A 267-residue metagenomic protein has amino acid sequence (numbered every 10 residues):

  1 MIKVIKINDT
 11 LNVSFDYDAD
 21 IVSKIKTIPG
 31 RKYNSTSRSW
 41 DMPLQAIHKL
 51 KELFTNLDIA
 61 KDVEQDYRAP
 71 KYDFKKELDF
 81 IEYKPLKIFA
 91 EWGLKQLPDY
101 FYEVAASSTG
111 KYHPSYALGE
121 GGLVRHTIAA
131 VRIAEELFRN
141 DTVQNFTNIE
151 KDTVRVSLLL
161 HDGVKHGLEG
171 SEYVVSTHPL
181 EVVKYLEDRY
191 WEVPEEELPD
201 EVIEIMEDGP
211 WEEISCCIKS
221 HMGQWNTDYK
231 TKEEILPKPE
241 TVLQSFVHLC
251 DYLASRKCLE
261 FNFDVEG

Functional and structural regions predicted by a protein language model:
M1-P70: Accessory DNA-engaging acidic/polar modules
Q65-G170: Acidic/His-rich, divalent-metal-binding segments that scaffold phosphate/diphosphate chemistry
L123, T127, V175, P239: Aromatic-acidic/polar surface patches that form glycan- and anion
H126, H161, H178-P179, H221-M222: Histidine-centered active-site/metal-ligand motif
A130-A134, V175-V193, P199-D200: An active-site-proximal "capping" alpha-helix that borders the catalytic cofactor pocket
F138-F146, Y190-I205: Alpha-helix termini
V154, P194-E266: Histidine/acidic-rich helix-loop-helix segments that form or flank divalent-metal centers in metalloenzyme catalytic
G170-V174, I235: Metal-dependent catalytic cores of enzymes that make or break cyclic nucleotides and related phosphoester linkages
